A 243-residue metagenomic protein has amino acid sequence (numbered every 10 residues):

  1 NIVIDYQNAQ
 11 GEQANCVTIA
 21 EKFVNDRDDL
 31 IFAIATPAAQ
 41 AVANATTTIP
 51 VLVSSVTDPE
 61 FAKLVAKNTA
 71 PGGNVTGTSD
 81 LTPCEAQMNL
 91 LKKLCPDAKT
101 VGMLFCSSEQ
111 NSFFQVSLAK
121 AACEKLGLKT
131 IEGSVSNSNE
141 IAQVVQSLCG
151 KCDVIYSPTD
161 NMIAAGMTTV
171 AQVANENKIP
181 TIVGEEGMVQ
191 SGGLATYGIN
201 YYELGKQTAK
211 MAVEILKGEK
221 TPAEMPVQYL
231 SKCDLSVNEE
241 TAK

Functional and structural regions predicted by a protein language model:
N1-K243: Short hydrophobic alpha-helices and adjacent helix-cap/hinge residues
